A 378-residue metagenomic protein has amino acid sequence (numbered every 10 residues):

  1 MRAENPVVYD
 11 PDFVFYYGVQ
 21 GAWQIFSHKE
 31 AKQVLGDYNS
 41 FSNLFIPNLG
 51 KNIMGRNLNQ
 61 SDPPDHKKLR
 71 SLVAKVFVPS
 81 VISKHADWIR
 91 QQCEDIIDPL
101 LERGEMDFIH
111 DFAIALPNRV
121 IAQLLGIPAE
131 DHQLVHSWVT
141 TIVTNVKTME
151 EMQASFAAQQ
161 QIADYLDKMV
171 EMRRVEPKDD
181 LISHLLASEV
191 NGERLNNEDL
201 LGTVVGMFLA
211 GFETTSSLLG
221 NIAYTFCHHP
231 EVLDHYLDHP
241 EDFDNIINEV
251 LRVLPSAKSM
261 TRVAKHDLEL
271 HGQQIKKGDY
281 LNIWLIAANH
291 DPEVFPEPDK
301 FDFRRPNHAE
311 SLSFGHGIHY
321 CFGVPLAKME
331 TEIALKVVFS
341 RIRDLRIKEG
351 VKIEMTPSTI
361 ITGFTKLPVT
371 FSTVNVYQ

Functional and structural regions predicted by a protein language model:
M1-Q378: Cytochrome P450
